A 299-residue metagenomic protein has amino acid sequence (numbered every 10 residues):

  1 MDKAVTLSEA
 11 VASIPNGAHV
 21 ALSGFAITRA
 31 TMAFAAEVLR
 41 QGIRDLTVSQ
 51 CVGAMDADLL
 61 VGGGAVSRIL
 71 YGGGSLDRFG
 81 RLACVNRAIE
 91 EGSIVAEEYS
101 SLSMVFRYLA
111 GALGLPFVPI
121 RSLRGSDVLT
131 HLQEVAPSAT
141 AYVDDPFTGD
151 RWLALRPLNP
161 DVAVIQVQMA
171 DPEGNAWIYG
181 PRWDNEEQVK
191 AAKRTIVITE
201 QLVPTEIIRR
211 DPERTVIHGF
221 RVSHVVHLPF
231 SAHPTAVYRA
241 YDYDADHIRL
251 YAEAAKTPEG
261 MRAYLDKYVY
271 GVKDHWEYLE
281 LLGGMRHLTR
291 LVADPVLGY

Functional and structural regions predicted by a protein language model:
M1-Y299: Conserved alpha/beta enzyme-core scaffold
